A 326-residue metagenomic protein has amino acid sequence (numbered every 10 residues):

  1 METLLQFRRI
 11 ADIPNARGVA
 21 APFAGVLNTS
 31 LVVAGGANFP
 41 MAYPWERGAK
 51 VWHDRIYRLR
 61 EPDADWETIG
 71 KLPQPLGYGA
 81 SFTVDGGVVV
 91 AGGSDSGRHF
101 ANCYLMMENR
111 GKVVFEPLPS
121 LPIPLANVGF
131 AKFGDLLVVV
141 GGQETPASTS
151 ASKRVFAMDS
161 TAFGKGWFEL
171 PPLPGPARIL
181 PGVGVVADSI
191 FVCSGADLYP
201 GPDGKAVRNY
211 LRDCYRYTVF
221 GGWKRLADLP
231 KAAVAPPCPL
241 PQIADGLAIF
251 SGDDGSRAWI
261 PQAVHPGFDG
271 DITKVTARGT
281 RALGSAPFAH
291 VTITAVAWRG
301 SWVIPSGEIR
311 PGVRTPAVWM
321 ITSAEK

Functional and structural regions predicted by a protein language model:
M1-K326: Kelch-like beta-propeller repeat domains
